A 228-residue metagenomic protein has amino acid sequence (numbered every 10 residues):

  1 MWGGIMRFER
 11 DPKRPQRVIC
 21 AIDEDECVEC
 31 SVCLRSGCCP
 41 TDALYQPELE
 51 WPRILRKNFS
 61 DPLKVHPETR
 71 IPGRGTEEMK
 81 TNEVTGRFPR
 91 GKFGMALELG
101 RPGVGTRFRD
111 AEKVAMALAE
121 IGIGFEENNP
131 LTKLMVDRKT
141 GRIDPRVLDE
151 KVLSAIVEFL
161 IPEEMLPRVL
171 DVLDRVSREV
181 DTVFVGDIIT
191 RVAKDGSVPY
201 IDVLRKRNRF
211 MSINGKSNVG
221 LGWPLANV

Functional and structural regions predicted by a protein language model:
M1-P52: Iron-sulfur cluster-binding cysteine motifs and their immediate structural context in ferredoxin-like electron-transfer
A21, V28, R56-G91, A115-A119 (+4 more regions): Long, contiguous binding/interaction regions
N58, A96-L99, A111: Extended, surface-exposed interaction regions
K92-R101, A155: Short glycine-/aliphatic-rich beta-strand segments at the starts of folded cytosolic domains
G105-D110, E163-V172: Short, conserved charged micro-motifs
D110-T140: Short amphipathic alpha-helix segments
E150-P162: C-terminal edge-of-domain segments
